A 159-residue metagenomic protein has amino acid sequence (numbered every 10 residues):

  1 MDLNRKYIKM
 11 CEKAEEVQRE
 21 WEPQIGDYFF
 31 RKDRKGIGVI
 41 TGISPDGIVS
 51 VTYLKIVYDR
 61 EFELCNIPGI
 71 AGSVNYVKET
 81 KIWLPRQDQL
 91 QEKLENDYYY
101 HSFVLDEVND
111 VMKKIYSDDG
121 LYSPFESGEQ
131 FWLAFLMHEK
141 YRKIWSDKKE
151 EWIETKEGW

Functional and structural regions predicted by a protein language model:
M1-W159: Glycine-rich anion-binding surface patch
